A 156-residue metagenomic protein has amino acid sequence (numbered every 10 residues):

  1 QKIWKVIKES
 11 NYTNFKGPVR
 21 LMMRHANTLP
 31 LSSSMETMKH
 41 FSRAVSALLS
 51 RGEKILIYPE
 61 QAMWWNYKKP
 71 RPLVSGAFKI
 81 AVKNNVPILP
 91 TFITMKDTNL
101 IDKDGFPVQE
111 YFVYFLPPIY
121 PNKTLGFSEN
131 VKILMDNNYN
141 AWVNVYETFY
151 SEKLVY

Functional and structural regions predicted by a protein language model:
Q1-M35: Catalytic core of membrane glycerolipid acyltransferases/transacylases, capturing the structured, soluble-facing
E36-H40: A short, glycine-/small-residue-rich helix N-cap motif at loop->alpha-helix starts within glycosyltransferase
F41-Y156: Non-catalytic C-terminal accessory region of glycerolipid acyltransferases and related lyso-lipid remodeling enzymes
